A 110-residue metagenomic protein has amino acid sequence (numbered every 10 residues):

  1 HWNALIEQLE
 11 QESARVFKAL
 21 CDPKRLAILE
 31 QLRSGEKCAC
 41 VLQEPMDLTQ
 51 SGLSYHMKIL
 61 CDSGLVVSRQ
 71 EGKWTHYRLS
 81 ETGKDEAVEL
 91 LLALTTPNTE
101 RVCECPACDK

Functional and structural regions predicted by a protein language model:
H1-E12, E30, E81-K110: Amphipathic alpha-helical dimerization/coiled-coil segments that flank or bridge DNA-binding/regulatory modules
Q11-S51, E71-K84: N-terminal helix-turn-helix DNA-binding core of bacterial DNA-binding proteins
C21, C38-C40, C61, C103-C108: Generic recognition of cysteine residues
Q43-E44, Y55, C61-D62: Alpha-helical residues within the helix-turn-helix
G52-H56, T95: Short alpha-helical linear motifs
